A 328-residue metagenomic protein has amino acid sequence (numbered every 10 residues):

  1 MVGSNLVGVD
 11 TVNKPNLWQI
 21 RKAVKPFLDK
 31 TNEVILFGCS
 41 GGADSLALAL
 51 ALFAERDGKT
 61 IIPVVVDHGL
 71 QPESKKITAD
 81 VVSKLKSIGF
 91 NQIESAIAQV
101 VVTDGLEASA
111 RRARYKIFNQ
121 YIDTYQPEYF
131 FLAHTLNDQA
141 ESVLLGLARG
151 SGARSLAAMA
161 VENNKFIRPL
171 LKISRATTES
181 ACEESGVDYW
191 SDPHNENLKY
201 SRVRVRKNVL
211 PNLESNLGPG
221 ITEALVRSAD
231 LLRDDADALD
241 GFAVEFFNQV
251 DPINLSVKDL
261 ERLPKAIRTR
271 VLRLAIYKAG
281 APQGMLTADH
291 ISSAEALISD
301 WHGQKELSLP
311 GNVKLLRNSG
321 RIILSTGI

Functional and structural regions predicted by a protein language model:
V2-D44, I62, H68, I97-V100 (+4 more regions): AMP-forming adenylation/ATP pyrophosphatase catalytic core
V2-N208: Core alpha/beta nucleotide-donor-binding catalytic domains of modification enzymes
D57, L136, G152, V205 (+4 more regions): Amphipathic alpha-helical protein-protein interaction surfaces
E128, L132, P193, N197 (+4 more regions): Short, surface-exposed helix-loop/turn micro-motifs enriched in polar/charged residues
L145-G146, P211, R273-L274: Generic alpha-helical structural context detector
R149, A153, R175, S215-T222 (+3 more regions): Alpha-helix boundary/capping and short turn/kink residues
A181-D230, D234, R317-G320, T326: Mid-to-C-terminal catalytic subdomains of enzymes that bind/position adenosyl phosphate moieties or nucleic-acid
